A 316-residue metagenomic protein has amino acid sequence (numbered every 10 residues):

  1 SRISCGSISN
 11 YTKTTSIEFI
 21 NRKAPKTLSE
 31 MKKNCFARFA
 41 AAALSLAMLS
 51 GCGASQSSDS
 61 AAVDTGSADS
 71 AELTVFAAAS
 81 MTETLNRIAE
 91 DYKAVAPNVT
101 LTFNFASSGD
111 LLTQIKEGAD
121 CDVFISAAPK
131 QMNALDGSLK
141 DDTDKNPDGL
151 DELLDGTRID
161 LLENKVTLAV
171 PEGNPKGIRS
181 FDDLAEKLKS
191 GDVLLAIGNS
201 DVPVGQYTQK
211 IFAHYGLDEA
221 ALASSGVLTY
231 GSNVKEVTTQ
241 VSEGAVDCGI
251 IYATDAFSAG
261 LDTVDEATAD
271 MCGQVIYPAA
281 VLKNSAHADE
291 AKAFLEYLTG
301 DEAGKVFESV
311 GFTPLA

Functional and structural regions predicted by a protein language model:
S1-T12: Extreme N-terminal basic, low-complexity initiation segments that serve as generic localization/processing leaders
Y11, F19, F36-F39: Aromatic (phenylalanine/tyrosine) cluster motif
K13-S16, R22-M31: Short, low-complexity, charge-dense intrinsically disordered segments
L28-A40: Bacterial N-terminal signal peptides that target proteins for export
A47-G51: C-terminal motif of bacterial Sec signal peptides marking the signal peptidase cleavage site
G53-V95, G109, T113-K116, A128-P129 (+3 more regions): Exported/periplasmic ABC-transporter solute-binding proteins
L135-T157, A256-A267: Ligand-binding "clamshell"
